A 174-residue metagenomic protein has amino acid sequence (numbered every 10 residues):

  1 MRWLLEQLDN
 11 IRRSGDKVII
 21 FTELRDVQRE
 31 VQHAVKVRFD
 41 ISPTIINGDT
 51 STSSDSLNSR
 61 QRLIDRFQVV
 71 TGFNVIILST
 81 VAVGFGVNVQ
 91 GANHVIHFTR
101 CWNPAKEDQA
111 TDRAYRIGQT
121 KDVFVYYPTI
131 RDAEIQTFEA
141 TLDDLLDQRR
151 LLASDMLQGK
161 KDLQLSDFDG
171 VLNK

Functional and structural regions predicted by a protein language model:
M1-I19, E23-A34: Conserved helicase/translocase motor-coupling segment
R2, R29, H33, Q61 (+4 more regions): Alpha-helical elements of the RecA-like P-loop NTPase motor core of helicases
L4, I20, P43, I77 (+3 more regions): Hydrophobic, well-ordered secondary-structure elements that form the walls of internal hydrophobic environments
N10-R13, R66-V70, V87-V89: Conserved catalytic network of the ASCE P-loop NTPase/AAA+ motor domain
I19-F21, R29-A34, F39-V83: Conserved helicase ATPase core of P-loop NTP-dependent helicases/translocases
L24-Q28, T50-S51, A82-G84, C101-N103 (+2 more regions): Short, solvent-exposed loop/turn segments at secondary-structure junctions
V87-R100, V123-P128: A short beta-strand element within the Helicase C-terminal
W102-K174: A conserved SF2-helicase RecA2
